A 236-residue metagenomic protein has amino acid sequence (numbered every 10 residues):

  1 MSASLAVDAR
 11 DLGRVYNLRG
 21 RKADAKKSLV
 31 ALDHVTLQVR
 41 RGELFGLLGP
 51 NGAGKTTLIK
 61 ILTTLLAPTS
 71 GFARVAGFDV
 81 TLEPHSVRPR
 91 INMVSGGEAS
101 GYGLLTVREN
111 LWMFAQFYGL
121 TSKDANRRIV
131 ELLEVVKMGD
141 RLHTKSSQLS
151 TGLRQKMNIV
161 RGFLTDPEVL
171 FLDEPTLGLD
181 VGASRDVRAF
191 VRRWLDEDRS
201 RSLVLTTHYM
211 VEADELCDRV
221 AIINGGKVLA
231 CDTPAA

Functional and structural regions predicted by a protein language model:
N92, W112, Q116, K123-R141: Conserved ABC ATPase "signature" region
D166: Conserved catalytic motifs of ABC-family nucleotide-binding domains
L170-E174: Catalytic Walker B motif of ABC-type/P-loop ATPase nucleotide-binding domains
R185-R199: Helical segment within the ABC ATPase nucleotide-binding domain
C231-D232: ABC ATPase "signature
